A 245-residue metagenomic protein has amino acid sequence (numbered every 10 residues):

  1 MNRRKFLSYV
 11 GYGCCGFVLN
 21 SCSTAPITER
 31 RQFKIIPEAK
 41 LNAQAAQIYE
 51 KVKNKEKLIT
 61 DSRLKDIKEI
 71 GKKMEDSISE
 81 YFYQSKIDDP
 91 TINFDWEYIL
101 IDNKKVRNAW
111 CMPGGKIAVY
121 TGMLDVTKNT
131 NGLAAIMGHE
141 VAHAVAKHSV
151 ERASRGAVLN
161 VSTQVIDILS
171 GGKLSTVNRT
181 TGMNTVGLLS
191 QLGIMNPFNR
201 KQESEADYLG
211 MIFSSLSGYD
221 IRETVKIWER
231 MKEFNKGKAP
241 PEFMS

Functional and structural regions predicted by a protein language model:
N2-S245: A Zn2+-metalloprotease active-site environment signal
